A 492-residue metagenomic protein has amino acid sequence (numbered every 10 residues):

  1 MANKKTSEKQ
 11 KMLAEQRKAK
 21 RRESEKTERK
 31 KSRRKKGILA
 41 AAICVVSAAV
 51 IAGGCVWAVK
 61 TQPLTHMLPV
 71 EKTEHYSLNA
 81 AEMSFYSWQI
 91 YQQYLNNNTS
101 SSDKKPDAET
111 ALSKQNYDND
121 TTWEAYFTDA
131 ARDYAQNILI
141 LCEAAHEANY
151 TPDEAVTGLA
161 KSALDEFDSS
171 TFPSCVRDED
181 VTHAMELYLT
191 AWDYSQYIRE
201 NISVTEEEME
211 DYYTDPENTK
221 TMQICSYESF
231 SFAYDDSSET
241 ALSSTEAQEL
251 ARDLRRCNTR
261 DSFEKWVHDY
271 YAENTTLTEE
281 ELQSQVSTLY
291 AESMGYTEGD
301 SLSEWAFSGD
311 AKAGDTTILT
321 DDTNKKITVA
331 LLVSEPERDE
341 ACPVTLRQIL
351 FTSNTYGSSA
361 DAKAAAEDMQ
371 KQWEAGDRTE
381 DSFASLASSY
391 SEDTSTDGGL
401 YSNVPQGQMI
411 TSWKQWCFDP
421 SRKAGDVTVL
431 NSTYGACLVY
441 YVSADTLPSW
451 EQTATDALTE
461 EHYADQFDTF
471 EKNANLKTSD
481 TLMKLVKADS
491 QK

Functional and structural regions predicted by a protein language model:
M1-Q16: N-terminal targeting leaders characterized by basic, low-complexity, disordered sequences that direct proteins
R17-I43, A49-H66, F172-E246, R252 (+3 more regions): PPIase-associated folding chaperone regions across multiple families
V59-V181: N-terminal targeting/tethering segments
M83, T157, V181, M209-Y213 (+2 more regions): Hydrophobic/aromatic residues in well-formed alpha-helices
S87, Y94, A135, L139 (+13 more regions): Sec/Tat-exported extracytoplasmic proteins
A111, Y126, A130, L159 (+6 more regions): Charge-rich, solvent-exposed alpha-helical interaction surfaces
C142, E210, A384: Short glycine-/small-residue-rich flexible loop motifs, especially phosphate/cofactor-binding loops
R252-S303, D368-S412, S449: Peptidyl-prolyl cis-trans isomerase
